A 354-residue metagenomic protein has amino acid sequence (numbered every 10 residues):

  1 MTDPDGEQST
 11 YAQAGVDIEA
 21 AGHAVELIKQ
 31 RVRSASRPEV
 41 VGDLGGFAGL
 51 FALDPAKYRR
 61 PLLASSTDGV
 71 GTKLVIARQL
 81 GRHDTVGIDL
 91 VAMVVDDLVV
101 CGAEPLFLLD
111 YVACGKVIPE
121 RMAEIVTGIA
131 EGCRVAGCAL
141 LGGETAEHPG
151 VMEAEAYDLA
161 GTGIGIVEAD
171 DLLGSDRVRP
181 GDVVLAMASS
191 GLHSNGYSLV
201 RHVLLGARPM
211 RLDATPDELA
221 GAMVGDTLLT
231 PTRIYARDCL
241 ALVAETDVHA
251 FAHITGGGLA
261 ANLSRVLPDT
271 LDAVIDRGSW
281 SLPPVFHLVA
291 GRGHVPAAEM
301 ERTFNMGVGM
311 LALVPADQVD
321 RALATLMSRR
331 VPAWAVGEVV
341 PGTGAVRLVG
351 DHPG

Functional and structural regions predicted by a protein language model:
T2-E39: N-terminal amphipathic/basic leader segments beginning at the initiator methionine
D3-Q13, Q30, R121-A139, M152-L159 (+3 more regions): Glycine-/charge-enriched secondary-structure boundary and capping motifs
V16, A20, V86, N195 (+2 more regions): A generic structural signal for residues located within well-ordered alpha-helices of large catalytic or ligand-binding
D17, D68, G181, H253 (+1 more regions): Residue-level signature of catalytic and energy-coupling elements of molecular machines, predominantly ATP/GTP-dependent
A21, K57-Y58, V70-K73, E168-D171 (+4 more regions): Short, acidic Gly/Pro/Ser/Thr-rich loop/turn segments
L27, R31, S36-S190: Glycine-rich phosphate/pyrophosphate-binding loop regions near the starts of catalytic domains
T67, D158, D171-A220, A260: Short, acidic (Asp/Glu-rich) active-site segment that either coordinates a divalent metal cofactor
G102-E104, L199, D247, P332: Short loop/turn motifs at secondary-structure junctions
